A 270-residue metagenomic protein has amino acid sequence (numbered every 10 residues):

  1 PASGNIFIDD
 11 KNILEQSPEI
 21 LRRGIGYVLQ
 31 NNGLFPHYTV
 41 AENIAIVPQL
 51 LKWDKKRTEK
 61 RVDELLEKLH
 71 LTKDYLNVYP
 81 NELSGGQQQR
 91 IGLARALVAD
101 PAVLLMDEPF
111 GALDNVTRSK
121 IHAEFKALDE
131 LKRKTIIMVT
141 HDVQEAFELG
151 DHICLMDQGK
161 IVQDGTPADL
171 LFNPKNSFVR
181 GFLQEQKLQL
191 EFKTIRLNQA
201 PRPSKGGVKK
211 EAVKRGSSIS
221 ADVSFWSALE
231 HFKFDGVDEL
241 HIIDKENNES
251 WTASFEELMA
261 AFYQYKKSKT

Functional and structural regions predicted by a protein language model:
G4-K11: Conserved ABC transporter NBD signature motif
D10, Q49, K56-D74: Conserved ABC ATPase "signature" region
N12-G26, L50, P174: ABC ATPase NBD coupling module
Y38-A45: Short coil-to-helix segment of the ABC ATPase nucleotide-binding domain corresponding to the Q-loop/switch region
V78-N81, A99-D100: Conserved signature/switch motifs of ABC ATPase nucleotide-binding domains
L104-D107: Catalytic Walker B motif of ABC-type/P-loop ATPase nucleotide-binding domains
Q158-G159: Conserved ABC ATPase "signature" C-loop
D164-G165, N173, T252: ABC ATPase "signature
